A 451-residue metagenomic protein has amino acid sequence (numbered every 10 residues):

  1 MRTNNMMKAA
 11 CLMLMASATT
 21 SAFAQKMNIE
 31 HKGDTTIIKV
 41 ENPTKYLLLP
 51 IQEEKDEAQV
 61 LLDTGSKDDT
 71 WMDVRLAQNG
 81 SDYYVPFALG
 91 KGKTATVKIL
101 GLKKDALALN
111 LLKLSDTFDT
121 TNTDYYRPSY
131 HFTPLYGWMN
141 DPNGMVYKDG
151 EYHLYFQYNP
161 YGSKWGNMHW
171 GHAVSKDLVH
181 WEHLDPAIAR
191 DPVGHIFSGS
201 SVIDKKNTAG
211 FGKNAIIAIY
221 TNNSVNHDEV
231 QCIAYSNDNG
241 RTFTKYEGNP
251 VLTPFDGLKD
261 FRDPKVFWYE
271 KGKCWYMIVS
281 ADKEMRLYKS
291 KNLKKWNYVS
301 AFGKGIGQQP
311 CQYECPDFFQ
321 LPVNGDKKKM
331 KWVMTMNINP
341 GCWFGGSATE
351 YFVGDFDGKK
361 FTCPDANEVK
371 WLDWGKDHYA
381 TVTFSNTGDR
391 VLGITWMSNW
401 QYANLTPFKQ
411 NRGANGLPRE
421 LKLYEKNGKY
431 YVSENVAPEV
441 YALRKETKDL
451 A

Functional and structural regions predicted by a protein language model:
M1-K26: Bacterial Sec-dependent N-terminal signal peptides
Q25-D263, W268-Y313, P322-W374, W396-L450: Beta-rich carbohydrate-recognition and catalytic domains
E314, Y379: Catalytic-loop motifs flanking and including active-site residues across diverse enzymes
T383: Early-domain small/polar-rich strand-loop-helix modules and first-structured segments of the mature chain
N386-T387: Structural secondary-structure packing elements that flank or coincide with functional cores
V391-I394: Short, well-structured beta-strand segments enriched in hydrophobic/aromatic residues within extracellular or lumenal
